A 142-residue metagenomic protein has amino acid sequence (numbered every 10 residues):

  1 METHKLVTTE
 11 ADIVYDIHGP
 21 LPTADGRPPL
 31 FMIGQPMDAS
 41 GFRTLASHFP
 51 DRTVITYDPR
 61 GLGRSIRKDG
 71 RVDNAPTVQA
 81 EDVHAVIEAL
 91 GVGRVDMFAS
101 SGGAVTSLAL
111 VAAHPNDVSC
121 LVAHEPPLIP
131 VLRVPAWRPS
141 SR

Functional and structural regions predicted by a protein language model:
M1-T3: An N-terminal hydrophobic leader/cap segment in hydrolases
K5-R67, V72: Conserved HGGG/HGGXW glycine-rich cap/lid loop of the alpha/beta-hydrolase fold
A11, D16, A80, V105-H114: Primarily hydrophobic membrane-targeting regions of prokaryotic envelope proteins
D25, P50, E81, G93 (+1 more regions): Structured loop/turn residues at beta-strand edges in well-structured enzyme cores
I55-D96: Active-site loop/oxyanion-hole signature of alpha/beta-hydrolase fold enzymes
K68-G70, R133-A136: Short, solvent-exposed loop/turn segments at secondary-structure boundaries
G93-V134: Conserved hydrolase catalytic core segment
